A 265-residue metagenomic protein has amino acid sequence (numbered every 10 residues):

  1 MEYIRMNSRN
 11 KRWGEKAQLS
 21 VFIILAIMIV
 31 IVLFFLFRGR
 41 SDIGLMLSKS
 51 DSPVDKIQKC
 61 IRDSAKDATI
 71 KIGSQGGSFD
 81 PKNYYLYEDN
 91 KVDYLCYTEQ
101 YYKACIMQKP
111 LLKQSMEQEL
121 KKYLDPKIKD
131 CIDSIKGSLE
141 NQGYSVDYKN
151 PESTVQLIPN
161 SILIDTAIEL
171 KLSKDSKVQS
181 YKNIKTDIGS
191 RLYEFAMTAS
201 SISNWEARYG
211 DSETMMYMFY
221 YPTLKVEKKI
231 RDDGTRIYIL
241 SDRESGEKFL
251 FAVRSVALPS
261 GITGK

Functional and structural regions predicted by a protein language model:
E2-R9, F22-K265: Long, compositionally biased, intrinsically disordered regions
W13-K16, D42: Sec/Tat signal peptide C-region and signal peptidase I cleavage site
